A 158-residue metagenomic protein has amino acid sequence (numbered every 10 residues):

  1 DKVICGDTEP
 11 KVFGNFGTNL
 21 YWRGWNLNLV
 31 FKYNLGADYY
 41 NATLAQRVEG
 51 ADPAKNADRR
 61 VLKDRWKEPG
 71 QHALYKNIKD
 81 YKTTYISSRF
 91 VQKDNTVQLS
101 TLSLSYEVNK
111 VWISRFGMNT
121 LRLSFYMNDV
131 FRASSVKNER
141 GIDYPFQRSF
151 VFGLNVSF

Functional and structural regions predicted by a protein language model:
D1-I4, S87-V91, K137-I142: Extracellular loop and loop/strand-boundary signature of outer-membrane beta-barrel proteins
D7-Y40: Glycine-rich, aromatic-lined ligand/substrate-binding cores of catalytic and carbohydrate-binding domains
P10-G14, N95-S100, N119, F146-F150: Residues that define the transmembrane beta-barrel architecture of outer-membrane proteins
L20, L29-Y33, L123-D129, V156: Transmembrane beta-barrel strands of outer-membrane/channel proteins
G24-L29, V111-W112, F150: Repeated loop/turn-to-beta-strand initiation elements of outer-membrane beta-barrel proteins
N34-G117, L121, M127: Extracytoplasmic gating/loop element in the C-terminal half of outer-membrane beta-barrel translocons and assembly
D58, G70-Q71, T84, Y126-F158: C-terminal beta-signal and terminal closure region of outer-membrane beta-barrel proteins
